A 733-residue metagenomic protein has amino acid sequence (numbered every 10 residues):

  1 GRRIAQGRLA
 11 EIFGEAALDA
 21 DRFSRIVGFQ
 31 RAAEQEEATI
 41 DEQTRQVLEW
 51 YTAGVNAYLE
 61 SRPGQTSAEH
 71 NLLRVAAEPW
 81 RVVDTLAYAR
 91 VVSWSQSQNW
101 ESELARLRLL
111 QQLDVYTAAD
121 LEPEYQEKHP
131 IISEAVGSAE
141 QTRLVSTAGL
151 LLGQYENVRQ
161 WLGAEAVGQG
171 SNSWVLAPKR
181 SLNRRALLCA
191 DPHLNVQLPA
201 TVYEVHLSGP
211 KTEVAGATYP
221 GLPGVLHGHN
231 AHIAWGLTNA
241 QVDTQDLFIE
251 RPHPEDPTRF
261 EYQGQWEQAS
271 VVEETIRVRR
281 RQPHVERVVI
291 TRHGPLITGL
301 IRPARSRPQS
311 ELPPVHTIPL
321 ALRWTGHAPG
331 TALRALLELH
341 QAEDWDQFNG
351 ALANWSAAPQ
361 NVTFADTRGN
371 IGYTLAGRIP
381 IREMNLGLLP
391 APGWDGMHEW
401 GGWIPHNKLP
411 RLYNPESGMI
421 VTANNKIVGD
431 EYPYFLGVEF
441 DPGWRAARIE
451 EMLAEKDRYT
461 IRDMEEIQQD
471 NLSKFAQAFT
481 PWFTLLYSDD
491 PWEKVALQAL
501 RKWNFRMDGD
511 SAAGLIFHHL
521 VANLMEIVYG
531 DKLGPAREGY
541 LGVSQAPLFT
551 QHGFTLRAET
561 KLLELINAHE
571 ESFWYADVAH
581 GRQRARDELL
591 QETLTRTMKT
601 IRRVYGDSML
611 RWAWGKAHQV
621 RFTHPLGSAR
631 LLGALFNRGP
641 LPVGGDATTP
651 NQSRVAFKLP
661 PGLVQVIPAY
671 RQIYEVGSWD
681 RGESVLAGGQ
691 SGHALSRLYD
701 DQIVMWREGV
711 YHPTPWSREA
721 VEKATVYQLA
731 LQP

Functional and structural regions predicted by a protein language model:
G1-F29, G236-R287, M397-R445, E451 (+2 more regions): Gly/Pro-rich active-site capping loops and adjacent beta-alpha segments that organize cofactor/substrate pockets
G1-L187, P192, L198: Substrate-recognition/specificity elements adjacent to catalytic centers across diverse enzyme folds
R3, D19, V27-R31, V47 (+5 more regions): Proteins synthesized as precursors that undergo proteolytic processing into mature forms
T39-P63, S67-E69, K179, R184 (+6 more regions): Structured, non-membrane catalytic/scaffold regions adjacent to prosthetic-group chemistry
A166-G168, N172, L198, L207-G224 (+2 more regions): Glycine- and hydrophobic-rich flexible loops that cap the catalytic core of alpha/beta enzyme folds
T298, Q309, N354-K456, R506-G509 (+1 more regions): Hydrophobic alpha-helical segments
F435-K494, H580-P733: Terminal end segments
F517-S608: Charged, long alpha-helical assembly modules
